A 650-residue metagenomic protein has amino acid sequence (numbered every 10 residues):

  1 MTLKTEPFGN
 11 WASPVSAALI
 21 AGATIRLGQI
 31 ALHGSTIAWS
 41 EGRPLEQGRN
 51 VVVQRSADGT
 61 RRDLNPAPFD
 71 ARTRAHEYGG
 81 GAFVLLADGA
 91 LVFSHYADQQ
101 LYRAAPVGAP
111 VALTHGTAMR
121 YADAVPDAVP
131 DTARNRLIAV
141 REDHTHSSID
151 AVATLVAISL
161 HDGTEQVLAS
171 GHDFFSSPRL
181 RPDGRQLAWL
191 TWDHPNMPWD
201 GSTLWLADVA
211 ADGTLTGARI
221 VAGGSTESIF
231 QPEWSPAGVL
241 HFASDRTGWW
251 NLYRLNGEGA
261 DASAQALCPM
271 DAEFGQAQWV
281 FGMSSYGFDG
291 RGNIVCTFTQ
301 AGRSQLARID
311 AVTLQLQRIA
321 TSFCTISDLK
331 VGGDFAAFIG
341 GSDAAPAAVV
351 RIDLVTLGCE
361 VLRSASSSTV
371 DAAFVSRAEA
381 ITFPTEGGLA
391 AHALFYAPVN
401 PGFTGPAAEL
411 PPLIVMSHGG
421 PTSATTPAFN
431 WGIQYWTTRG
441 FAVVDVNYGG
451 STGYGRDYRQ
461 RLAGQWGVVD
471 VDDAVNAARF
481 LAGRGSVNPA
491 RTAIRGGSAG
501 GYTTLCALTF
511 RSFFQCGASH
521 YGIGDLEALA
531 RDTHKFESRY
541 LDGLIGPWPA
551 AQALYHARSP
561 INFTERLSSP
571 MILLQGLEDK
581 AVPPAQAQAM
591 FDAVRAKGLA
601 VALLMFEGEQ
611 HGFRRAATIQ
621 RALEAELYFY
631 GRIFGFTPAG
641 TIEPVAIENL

Functional and structural regions predicted by a protein language model:
M1-T36, G42-V51: Sequence/structural signature of beta-propeller modules and their immediately flanking N-terminal secretory/stalk
P14-A21, R62-T73, A109-H115, T164-A169 (+4 more regions): A short beta-strand motif characteristic of beta-propeller blades
A23-T36, D70-L91, A118-L137, G171-L187 (+8 more regions): Conserved beta-propeller blade repeats
R26-Q29, S40-E41, N50, R62-D63 (+10 more regions): Non-catalytic accessory segments flanking enzyme active sites
E41-V51, A71-E77, F93-L101, H115-Y121 (+11 more regions): A flexible loop/linker signature enriched in serine peptidases of the S9 family
S56-G59, A105-G108, S159-G163, V209-G213 (+3 more regions): Short loop/turn segments that connect beta-strands within beta-propeller blades
P195, A365-A490, G497, R531 (+1 more regions): Cap/lid segment of the alpha/beta-hydrolase catalytic domain
Y448-L650: Active-site-proximal cap/loop segments of hydrolase catalytic domains
